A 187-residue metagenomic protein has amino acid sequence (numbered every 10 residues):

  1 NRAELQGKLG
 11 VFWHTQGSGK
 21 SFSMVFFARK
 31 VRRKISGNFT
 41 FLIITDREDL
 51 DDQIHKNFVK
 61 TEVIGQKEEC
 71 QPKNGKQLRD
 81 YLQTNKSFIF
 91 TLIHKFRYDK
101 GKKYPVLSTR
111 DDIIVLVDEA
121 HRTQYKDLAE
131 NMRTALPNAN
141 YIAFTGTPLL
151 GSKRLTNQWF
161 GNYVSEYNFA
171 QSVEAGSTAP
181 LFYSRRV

Functional and structural regions predicted by a protein language model:
N1-V187: RecA-like P-loop NTPase motor core of helicase/translocase proteins
